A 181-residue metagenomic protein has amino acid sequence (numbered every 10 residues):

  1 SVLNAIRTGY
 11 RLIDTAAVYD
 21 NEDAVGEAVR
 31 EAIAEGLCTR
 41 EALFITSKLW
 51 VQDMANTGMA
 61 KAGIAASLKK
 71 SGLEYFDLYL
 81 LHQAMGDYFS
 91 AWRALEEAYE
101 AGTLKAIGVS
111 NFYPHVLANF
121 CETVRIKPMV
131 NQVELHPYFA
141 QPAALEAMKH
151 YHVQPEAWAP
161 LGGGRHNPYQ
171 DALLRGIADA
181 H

Functional and structural regions predicted by a protein language model:
S1-I6, A55-S71, Y88-S90, H115-N119 (+1 more regions): Short, acidic/polar
S1-L43, K61, L161: N-terminal binding-site loop/beta-alpha segment at the start of enzyme catalytic domains that lines or forms
R7, R40, L73-E74, L104 (+1 more regions): Active-site acidic short loop of glycosyltransferases
I13, F76, I107: Glycine-centered flexible beta-alpha turn that most often forms the glycine-rich phosphate-binding loop
A24-A34, I64-L68, L95-E96, L117-A118: Short, well-ordered amphipathic alpha-helices
T39-D53, D77-A84, N111: A short, structured active-site edge motif that brings together acidic residues
M59-L80, E97-A101: CE4/NodB-like, metal-dependent polysaccharide N-deacetylase domain that modifies extracellular/periplasmic N-acetylated
Q83-H181: Beta/alpha (TIM)-barrel catalytic core signal, keyed to glycine-rich beta->alpha loops juxtaposed to Asp/Glu that bind
